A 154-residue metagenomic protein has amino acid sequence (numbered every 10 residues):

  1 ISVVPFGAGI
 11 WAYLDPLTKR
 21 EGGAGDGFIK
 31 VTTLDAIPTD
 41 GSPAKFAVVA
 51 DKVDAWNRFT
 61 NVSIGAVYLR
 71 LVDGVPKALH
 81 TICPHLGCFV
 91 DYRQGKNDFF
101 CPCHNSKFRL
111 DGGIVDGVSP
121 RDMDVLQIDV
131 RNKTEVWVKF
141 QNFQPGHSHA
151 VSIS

Functional and structural regions predicted by a protein language model:
P5-P84, C88-Y92, D124-S154: N-terminal pre-ligand scaffold of iron-sulfur
P84, P102, V118-P120: Proline-centered helix-kink/hinge sites
L86, D111, D116: Short glycine-rich loop/turn motifs that provide flexible caps or phosphate-binding loops at active sites
Q94-K96: Short linker/helix segments within small regulatory modules
D98, D116-G117, F143: Short, glycine/charged-enriched secondary-structure capping and boundary segments
F100-C103, K107-D111: Extracellular/periplasmic metallocenter environments
I114-D122, R131-N132: Exported/periplasmic cell-wall-interacting domains
